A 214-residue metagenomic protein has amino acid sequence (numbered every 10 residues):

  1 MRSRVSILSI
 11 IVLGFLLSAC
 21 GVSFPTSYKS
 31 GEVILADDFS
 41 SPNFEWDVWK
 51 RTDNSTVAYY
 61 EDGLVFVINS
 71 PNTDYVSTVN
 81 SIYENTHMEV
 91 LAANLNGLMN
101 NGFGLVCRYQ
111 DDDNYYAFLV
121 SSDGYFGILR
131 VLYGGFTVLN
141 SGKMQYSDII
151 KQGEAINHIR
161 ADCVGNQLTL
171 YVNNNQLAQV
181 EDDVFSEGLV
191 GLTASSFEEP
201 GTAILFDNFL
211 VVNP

Functional and structural regions predicted by a protein language model:
L17-A19: C-terminal motif of bacterial Sec signal peptides marking the signal peptidase cleavage site
F24-K50: Extracellular carbohydrate-recognition regions
F39, D207-V211: Extracellular beta-strand elements of beta-rich domains used for carbohydrate recognition/degradation or cell-matrix
S55-D74: Short carbohydrate-recognition loop motifs
N69-Y133: Secretory/extracellular carbohydrate-interaction modules and structurally similar beta-sandwich "look-alikes"
G135-H158: Short, aromatic/His-centered strand-loop micro-motif at the edge of beta-sheets
A155-T169: Localized edge beta-strand/strand-to-loop motifs within extracellular or lumenal beta-rich domains
V180-L205: Flexible glycan-contacting loops in extracellular carbohydrate-active proteins
